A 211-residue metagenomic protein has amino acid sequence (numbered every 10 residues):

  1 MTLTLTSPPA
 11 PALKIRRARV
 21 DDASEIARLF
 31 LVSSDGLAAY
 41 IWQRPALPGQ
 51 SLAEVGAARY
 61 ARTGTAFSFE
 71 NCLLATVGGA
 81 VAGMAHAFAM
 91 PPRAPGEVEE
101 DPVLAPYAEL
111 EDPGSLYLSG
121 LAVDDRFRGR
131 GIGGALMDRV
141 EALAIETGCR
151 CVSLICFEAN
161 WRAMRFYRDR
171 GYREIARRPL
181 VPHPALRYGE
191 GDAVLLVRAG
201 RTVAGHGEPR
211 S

Functional and structural regions predicted by a protein language model:
M1-S24, V32, L37-R44, R198-S211: Conserved N-terminal entry element of GNAT/NAT acetyltransferase domains
G36-Y60, E70-N71: Conserved GNAT-fold acetyl-CoA-binding loop/helix
R59-L74, M90-P95, Y117: A short helix-loop-beta-strand connector motif used in the catalytic cores of GNAT acetyltransferases and, in some
A80-G83, R162: Glycine-rich acetyl-CoA-binding "A-motif" of GNAT/NAT acetyltransferases
H86-G120, H183-P184: Conserved acyl-donor/pantetheine-binding loop and adjacent beta-alpha core of acyl/acetyltransferases and related
L104, R150-S153, F157-M164, D169-R170 (+1 more regions): C-terminal "cap" of GNAT-fold acetyltransferases
S115-L116, M137, A144-I155: Conserved GNAT acetyl-CoA-binding A-motif
V123, G129-A142, R165-D169: Conserved acetyl-CoA-binding loop-helix of GNAT-fold acetyltransferases
